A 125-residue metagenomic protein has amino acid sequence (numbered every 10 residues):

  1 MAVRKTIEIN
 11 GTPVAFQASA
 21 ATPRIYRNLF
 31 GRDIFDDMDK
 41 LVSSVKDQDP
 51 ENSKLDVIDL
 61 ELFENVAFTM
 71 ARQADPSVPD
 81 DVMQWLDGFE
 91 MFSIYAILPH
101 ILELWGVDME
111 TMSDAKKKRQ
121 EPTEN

Functional and structural regions predicted by a protein language model:
M1-P13, R32-L55, E61, Q73-N125: Charged interaction scaffolds used for protein-protein
Q17-S19: Short linear motifs in exposed loops
P23-R24, N28-F30: N-terminal first-folded block
